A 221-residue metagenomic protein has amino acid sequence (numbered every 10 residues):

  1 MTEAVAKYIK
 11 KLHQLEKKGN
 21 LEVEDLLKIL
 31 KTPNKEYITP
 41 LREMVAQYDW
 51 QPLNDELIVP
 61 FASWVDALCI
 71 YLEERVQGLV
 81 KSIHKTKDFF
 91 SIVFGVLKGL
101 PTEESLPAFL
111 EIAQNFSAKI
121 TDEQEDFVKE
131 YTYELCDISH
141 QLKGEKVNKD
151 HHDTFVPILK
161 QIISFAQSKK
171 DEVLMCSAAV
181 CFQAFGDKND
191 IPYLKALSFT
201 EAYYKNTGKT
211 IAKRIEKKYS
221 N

Functional and structural regions predicted by a protein language model:
E3-K7, K195-A196, K209-N221: Terminal, non-catalytic domain-edge segments
A6-K17, T39-Q51, E73-K85, L110-D122 (+2 more regions): HEAT/HEAT-like alpha-solenoid repeats
Q14-T32, P40-Q47, Q51-E74, G78-K81 (+5 more regions): Structural detector for internal amphipathic alpha-helices that build alpha-solenoid repeat scaffolds
K35-I38, E103-L106, V156, K188-I191: Ankyrin repeat helix-2 register
H151-T154: Helix-turn-helix repeat elements of alpha-solenoid scaffolds
